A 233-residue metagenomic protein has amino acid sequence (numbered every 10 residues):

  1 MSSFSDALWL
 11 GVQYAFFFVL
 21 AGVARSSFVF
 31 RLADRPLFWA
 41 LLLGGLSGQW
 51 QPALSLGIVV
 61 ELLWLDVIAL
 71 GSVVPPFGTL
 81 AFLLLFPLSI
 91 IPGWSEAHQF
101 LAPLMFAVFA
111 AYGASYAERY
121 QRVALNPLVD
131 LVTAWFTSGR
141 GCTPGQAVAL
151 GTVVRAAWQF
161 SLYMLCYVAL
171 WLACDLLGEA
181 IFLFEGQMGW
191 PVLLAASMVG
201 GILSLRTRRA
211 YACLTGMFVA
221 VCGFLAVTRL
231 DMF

Functional and structural regions predicted by a protein language model:
M1-V12, L43-L54, L88-F106, L176-E179 (+1 more regions): Helix-coil boundary and interhelical linker segments in multi-pass alpha-helical membrane proteins
S2-P75, T79-L80: Hydrophobic transmembrane alpha-helices
Y14-G22, L65-I68, L80-N126: Short helix-perturbing small/polar motifs within transmembrane alpha-helices
A21-V23, G44-G48, W64-V67, S89-G93 (+3 more regions): Hydrophobic alpha-helical transmembrane segments
L56-V60, A81-L83, A212-F224: Central hydrophobic cores of alpha-helical transmembrane segments in multi-pass integral membrane proteins
F100-F182, L194-A196: Helix-loop-helix junctions within the multi-pass membrane cores of secondary transporters/permeases
E179-V219: Alpha-helical transmembrane segments and their immediate juxtamembrane interface regions
C222-F233: Juxtamembrane boundary at the C-terminal end of a transmembrane helix
